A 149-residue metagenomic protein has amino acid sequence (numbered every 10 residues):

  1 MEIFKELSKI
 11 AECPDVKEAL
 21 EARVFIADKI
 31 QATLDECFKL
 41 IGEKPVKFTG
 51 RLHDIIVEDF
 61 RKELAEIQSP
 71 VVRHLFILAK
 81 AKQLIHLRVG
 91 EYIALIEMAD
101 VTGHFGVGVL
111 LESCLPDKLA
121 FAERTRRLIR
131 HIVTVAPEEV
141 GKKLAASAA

Functional and structural regions predicted by a protein language model:
M1-A149: Amphipathic alpha-helical hairpins
